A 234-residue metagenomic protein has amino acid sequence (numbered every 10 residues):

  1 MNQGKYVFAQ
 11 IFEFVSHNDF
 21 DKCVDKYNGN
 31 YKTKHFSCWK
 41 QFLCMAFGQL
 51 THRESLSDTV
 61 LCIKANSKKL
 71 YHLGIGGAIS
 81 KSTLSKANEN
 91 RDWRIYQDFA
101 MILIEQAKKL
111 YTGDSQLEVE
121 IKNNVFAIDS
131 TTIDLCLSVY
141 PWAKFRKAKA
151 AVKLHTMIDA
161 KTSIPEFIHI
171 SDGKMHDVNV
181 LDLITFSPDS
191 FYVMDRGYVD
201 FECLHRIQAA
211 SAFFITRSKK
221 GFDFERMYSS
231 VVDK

Functional and structural regions predicted by a protein language model:
M1-H52, L56, I75, M101: Dynamic "connector" segments at or just before major functional cores
C44, T59, S80-L84, V125-T132 (+5 more regions): Short, conserved catalytic/metal-binding motifs centered on acidic residues
S55-L73: DNA-recognition alpha helix
L61-I63, W142-K144, Q208-A209, V231-V232: Short, solvent-exposed amphipathic alpha-helical segments in soluble enzyme and RNA/protein-processing domains
G76-P141: Active-site- or DNA-interface-adjacent structural scaffold in DNA-acting proteins
E105, P165-K234: An internal, acidic/charged active-site-proximal segment that coordinates divalent cations and/or engages
F126, L135, W142, K147-S187: Well-ordered mid-protein domain cores that form the structural environment of catalytic cofactors
